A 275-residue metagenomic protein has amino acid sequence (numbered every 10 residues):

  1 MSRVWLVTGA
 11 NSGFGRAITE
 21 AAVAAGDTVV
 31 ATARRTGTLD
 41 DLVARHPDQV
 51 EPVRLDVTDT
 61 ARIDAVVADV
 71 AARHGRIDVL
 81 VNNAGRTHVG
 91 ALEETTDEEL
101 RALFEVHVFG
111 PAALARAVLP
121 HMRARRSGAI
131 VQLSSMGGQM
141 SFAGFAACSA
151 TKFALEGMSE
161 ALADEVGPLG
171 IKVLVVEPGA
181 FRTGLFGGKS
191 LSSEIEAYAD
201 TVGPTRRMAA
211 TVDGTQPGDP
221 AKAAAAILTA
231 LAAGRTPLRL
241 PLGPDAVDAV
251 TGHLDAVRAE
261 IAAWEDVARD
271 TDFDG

Functional and structural regions predicted by a protein language model:
N11-S12: Conserved glycine-rich cofactor-binding loop
D48, D69-N82, H88: A glycine-rich helix->loop->beta "capping" turn within Rossmann-like NAD(P)(H)-dependent oxidoreductase domains
L55-A65, D97-E98: The beta1-alpha1 cofactor-binding region of Rossmann-like NAD(H)/NADP(H)-dependent oxidoreductases
A91-L92, E99-R101: Substrate-binding pocket helix/loop in short-chain dehydrogenase/reductase
A115, T151: Active-site helix of classical SDR
S135: Residue(s) in the substrate-gating loop at a strand-loop-helix junction that position the organic substrate next
P168-P237: SDR active-site lid
